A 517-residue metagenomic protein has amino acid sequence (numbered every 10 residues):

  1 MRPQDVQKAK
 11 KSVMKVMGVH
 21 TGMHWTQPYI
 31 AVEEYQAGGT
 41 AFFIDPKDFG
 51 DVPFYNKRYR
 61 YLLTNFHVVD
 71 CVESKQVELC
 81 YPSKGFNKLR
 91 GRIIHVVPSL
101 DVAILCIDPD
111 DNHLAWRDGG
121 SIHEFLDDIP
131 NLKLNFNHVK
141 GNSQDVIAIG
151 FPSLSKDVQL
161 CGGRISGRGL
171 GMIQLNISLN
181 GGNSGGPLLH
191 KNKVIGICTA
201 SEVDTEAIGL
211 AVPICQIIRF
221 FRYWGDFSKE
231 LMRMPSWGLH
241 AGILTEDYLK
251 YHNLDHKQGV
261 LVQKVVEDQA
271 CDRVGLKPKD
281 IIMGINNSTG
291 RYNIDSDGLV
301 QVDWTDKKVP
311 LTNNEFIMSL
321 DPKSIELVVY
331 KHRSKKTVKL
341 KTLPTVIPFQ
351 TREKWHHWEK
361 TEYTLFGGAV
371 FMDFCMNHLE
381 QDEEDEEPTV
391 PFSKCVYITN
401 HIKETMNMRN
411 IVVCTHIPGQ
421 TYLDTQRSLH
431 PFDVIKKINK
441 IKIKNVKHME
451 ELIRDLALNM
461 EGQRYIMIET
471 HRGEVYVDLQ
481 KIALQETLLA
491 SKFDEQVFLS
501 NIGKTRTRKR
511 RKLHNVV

Functional and structural regions predicted by a protein language model:
M1-Q4, M23-Y61, N87-R90, K133 (+3 more regions): A conserved glycine-rich beta-strand in the N-terminal activation segment of trypsin-fold
M1-V6, H113, V194-H256, Q301-E326 (+5 more regions): C-terminal cap/linker of serine protease catalytic domains
S12-M17, Y59-N65, V139-P152, L175 (+4 more regions): Active-site-proximal beta-strands of protease catalytic cores
W25-E34, V68-C71, H95-V96, A115-M172 (+4 more regions): Flexible, gly/ser-rich surface segments that form the specificity/activation loops bordering the active-site cleft
F42-F43, S178-C198, C271-P278, D424-T425 (+1 more regions): Catalytic nucleophile loop of clan PA
D45-V102, I107-L114, K140-N142, S296-Q301: Catalytic-histidine neighborhood of serine endopeptidases, predominantly the chymotrypsin-like S1/PA family
D70, G284-V328, K437-G473: PDZ domains, with a preference for the canonical peptide-binding region formed by the helix
H113-K133, N293, N313-S319, I325-E404 (+1 more regions): C-terminal, low-ordered peptide segments at domain boundaries
